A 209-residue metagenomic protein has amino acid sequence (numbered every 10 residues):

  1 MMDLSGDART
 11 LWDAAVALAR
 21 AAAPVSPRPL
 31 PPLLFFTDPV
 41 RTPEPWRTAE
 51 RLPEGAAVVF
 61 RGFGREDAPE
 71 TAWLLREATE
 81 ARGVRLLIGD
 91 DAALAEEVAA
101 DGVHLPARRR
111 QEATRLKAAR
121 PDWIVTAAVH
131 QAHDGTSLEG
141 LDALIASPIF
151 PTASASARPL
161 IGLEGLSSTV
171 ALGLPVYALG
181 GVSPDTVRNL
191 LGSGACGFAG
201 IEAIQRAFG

Functional and structural regions predicted by a protein language model:
M1-T48: N-terminal amphipathic alpha-helix/helix-capping segment at the start of soluble metabolic enzymes
L34-P39, A56-T136, I145-S147, A153-A155 (+1 more regions): Catalytic beta/alpha-barrel core
T42-E50, A132-E139: Short, charged beta->alpha transition segments
R51, L74-A78, S168, N189: Alpha-helical scaffold elements within enzyme catalytic domains, especially in hydrolases
L52-G55, V98, E139-L141, S193-G194: Structural motif
A72-W73, R158-L166: Charged helix-capping and loop-helix junction motifs
A107-L116, A143-G162, L179-G209: Glycine-rich phosphate-binding active-site loops on the catalytic face of alpha/beta enzymes
